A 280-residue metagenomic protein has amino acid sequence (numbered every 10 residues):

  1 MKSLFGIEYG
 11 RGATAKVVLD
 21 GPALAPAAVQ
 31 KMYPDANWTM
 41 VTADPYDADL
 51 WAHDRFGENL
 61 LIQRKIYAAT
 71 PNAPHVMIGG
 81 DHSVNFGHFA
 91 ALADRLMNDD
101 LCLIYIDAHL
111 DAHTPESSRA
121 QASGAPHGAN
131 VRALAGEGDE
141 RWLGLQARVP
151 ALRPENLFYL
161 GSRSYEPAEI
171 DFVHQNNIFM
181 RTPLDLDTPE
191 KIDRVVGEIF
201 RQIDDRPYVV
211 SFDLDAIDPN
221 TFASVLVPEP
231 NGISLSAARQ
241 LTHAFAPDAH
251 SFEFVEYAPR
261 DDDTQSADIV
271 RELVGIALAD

Functional and structural regions predicted by a protein language model:
K2-D280: Conserved alpha-helical scaffold segments that buttress catalytic/binding sites
